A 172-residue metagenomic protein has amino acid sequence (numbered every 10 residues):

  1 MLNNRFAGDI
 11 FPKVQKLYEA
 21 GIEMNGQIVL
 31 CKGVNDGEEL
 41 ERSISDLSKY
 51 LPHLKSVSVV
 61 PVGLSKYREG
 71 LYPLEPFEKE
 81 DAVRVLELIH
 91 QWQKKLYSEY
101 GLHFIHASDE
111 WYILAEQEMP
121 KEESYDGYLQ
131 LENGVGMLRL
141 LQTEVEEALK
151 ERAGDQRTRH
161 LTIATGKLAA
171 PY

Functional and structural regions predicted by a protein language model:
M1-G8, Q15, E19: Hydrophobic, small-residue-rich alpha-helical packing segments that form membrane-like cores
L2, E38-L40, R68-P73, Q117-P120: Short acidic, glycine/serine/threonine-rich loops at helix termini
L2, K32-N35, G166: Short, glycine-rich nucleotide/cofactor-binding loops
F6-D9, I44-L47, P76-K79, S124-G127: Short, low-complexity, polar/charged sequence segments that are solvent-exposed and flexible
P12-G70, E80-E110: Conserved C-terminal portion of the radical SAM core fold that forms the substrate/S-adenosylmethionine-binding
P76, V83-G166: Hard-cation-handling environments
K167-Y172: Short, charged N-terminal beta->alpha structural module
